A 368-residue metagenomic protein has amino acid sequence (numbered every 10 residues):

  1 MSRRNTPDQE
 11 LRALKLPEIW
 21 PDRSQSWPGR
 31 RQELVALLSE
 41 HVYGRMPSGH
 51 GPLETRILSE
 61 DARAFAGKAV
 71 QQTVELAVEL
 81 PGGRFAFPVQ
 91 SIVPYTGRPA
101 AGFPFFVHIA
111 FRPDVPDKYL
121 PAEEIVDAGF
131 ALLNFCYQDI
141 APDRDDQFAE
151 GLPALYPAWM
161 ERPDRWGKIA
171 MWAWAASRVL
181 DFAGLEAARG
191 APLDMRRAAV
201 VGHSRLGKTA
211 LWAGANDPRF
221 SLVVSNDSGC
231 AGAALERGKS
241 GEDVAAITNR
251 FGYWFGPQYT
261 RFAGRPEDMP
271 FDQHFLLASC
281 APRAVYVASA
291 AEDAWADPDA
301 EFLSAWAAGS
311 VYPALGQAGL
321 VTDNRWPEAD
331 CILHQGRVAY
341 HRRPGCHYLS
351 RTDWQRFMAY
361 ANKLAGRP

Functional and structural regions predicted by a protein language model:
M1-P88, N362-R367: N-terminal targeting or regulatory segments adjacent to alpha/beta-hydrolase or S9 domains
A66, G83-V89, V93-F106, L120 (+1 more regions): Proline/glycine-enriched tight loop/beta-turn segments at coil->beta junctions that connect or precede beta-strands
G102-M195, G232, E236-R237: Cap/lid segment of the alpha/beta-hydrolase catalytic domain
P113-V115, Y119, S177-E242, R250 (+2 more regions): Primarily recognizes the serine-hydrolase "nucleophile elbow" in alpha/beta-hydrolase and SGNH/GDSL folds
L222-L276, E301-N324: Mobile cap/lid helix-loop segments that gate and shape the active-site cleft of serine hydrolases
S279-V285, H334-V338: Short, proline-enriched alpha-helix->beta-strand connector loops that line the catalytic pocket of alpha/beta-hydrolase
A281-P298, R343-G345: Conserved strand-to-loop "acid loop" that flanks and positions the catalytic carboxylate
A305-P368: C-terminal catalytic histidine-bearing segment of alpha/beta-hydrolase fold enzymes
